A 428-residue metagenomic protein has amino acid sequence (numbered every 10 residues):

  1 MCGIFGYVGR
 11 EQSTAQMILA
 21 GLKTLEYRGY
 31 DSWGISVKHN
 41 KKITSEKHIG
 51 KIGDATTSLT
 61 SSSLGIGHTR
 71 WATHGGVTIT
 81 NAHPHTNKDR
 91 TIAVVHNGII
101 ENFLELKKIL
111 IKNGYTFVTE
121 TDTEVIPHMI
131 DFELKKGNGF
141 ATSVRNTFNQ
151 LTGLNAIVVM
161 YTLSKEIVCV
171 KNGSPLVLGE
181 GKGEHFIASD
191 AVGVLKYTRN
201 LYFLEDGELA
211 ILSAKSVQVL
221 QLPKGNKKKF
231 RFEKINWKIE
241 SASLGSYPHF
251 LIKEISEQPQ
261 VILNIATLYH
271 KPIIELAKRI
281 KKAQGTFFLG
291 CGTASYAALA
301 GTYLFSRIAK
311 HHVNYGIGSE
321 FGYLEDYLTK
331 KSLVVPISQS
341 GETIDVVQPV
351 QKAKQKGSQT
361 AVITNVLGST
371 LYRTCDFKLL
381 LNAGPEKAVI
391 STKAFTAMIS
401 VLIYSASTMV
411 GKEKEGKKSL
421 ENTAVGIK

Functional and structural regions predicted by a protein language model:
M1-L244, P248, K253, E257-N264 (+2 more regions): Conserved short alpha-helical segments that host acidic/polar catalytic motifs at enzyme active sites
N236-A266, F395-K428: Helix-enriched interaction subdomains in cytosolic or periplasmic regions, typified by TIR/SEFIR signaling/NADase cores
K278-G426: Glycine-rich phosphate-binding loops that contact phosphosugars or nucleotide phosphates
